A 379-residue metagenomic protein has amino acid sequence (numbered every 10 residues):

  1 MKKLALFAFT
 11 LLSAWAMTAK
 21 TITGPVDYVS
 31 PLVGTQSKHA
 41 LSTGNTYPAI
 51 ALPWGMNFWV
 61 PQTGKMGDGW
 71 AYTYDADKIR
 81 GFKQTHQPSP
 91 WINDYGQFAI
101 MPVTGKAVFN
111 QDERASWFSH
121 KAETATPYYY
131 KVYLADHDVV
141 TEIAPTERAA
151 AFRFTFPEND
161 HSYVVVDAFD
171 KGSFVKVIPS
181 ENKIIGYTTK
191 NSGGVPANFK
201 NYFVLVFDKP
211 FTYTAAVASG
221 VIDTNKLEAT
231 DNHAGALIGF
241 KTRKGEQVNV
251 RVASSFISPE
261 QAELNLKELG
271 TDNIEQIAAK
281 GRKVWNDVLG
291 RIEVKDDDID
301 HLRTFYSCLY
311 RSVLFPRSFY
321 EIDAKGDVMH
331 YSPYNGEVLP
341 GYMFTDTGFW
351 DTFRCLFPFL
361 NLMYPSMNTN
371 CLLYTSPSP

Functional and structural regions predicted by a protein language model:
M1-T21: Bacterial Sec-dependent N-terminal signal peptides
K20-S376: Accessory carbohydrate-recognition regions in carbohydrate-active enzymes
